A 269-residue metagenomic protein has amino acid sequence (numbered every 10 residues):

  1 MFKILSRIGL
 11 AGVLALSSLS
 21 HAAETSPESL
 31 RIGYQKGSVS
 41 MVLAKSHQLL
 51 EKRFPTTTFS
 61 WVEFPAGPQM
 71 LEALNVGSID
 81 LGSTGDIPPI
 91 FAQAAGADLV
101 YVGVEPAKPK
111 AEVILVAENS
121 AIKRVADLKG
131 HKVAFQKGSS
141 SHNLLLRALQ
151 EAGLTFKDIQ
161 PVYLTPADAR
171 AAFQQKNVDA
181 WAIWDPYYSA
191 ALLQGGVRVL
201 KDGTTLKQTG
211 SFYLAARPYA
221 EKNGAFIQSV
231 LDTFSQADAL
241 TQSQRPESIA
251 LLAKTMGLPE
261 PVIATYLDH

Functional and structural regions predicted by a protein language model:
M1-S29: Short, low-complexity disordered leader/linker segments with a strong preference for bacterial N-terminal type II
E24-T155, Q160-Y163, D179-I183, L200 (+1 more regions): Short, glycine-/small- and polar/acidic-enriched structural segments that line small-molecule recognition paths
L30, G130-F135, V178, A216-A220 (+1 more regions): Second-shell loop/turn segments in exported
A44, F135, S139-S140, A167 (+3 more regions): Soluble non-cytosolic domains of exported or imported proteins
I114-L115, F212-A215, Y219-A220: Short glycine- and hydrophobic/aromatic-rich loop-to-beta-strand nucleating segment in the catalytic cores
L154, A171-K176, A180-W181, A190-G195 (+3 more regions): A residue-level marker of the well-folded mature domains of exported/periplasmic proteins
K222-H269: Secondary-structure end/capping motifs
